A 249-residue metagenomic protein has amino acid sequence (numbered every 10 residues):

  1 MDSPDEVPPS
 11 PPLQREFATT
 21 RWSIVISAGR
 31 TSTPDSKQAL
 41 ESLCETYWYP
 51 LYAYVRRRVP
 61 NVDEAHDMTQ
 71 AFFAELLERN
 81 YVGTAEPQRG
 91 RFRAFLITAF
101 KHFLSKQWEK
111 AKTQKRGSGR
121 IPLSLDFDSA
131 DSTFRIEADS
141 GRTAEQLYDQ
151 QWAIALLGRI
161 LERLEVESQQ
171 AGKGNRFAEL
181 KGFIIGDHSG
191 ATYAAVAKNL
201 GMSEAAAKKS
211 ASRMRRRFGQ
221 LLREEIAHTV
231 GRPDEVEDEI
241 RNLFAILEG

Functional and structural regions predicted by a protein language model:
M1-G249: Intrinsic, short, N-terminal disordered tails of RNA polymerase sigma-factor systems
